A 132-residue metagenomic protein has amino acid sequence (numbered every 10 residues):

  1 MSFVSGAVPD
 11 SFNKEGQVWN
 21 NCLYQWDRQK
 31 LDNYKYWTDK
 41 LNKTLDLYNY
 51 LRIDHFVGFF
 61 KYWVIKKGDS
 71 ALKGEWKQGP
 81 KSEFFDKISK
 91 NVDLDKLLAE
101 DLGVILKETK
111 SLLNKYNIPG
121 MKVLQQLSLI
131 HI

Functional and structural regions predicted by a protein language model:
M1-I130: Alpha-amylase-like alpha-glycosidases and glucanotransferases acting on alpha-linked glucans and related
